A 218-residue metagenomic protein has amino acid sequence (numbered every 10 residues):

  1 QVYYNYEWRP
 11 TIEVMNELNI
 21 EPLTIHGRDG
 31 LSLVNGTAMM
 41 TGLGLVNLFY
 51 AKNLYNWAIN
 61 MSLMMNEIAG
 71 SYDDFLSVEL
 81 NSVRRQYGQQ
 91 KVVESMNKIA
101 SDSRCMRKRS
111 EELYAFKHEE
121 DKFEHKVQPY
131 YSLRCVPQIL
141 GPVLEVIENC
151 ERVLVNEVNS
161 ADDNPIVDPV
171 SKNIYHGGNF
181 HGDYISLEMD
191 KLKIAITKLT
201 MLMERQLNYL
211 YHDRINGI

Functional and structural regions predicted by a protein language model:
Q1-S101: Mobile "lid/hinge" segments at catalytic clefts and subdomain interfaces of large enzymes
N16-T24, P169-H176, N216-I218: Glycine/charged-rich beta-loop-alpha catalytic/anionic-binding loops adjacent to active sites
P22-G30, I59-N66, K117-F123, N159-A161 (+1 more regions): Short, functional N-terminal and low-complexity linear motifs
G30-G36, D163-K172, L210-G217: Active-site-adjacent bridging/hinge elements
N47, A51-L54, V136-I139, V143 (+1 more regions): Charged, low-complexity, helix-prone segments enriched in Lys/Glu/Asp/Gln
N66-M201: Accessory "access/gating" subregions that flank catalytic or transport cores
T197-I218: Catalytic phosphate/nucleotide-handling subdomain of diverse soluble enzymes
